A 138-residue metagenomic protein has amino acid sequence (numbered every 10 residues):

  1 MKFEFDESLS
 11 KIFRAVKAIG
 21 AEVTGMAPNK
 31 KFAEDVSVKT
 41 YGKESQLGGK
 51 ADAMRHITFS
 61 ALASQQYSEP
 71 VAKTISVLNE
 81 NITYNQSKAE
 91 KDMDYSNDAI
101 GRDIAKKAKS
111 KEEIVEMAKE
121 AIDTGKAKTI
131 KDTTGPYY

Functional and structural regions predicted by a protein language model:
M1-V77, N81-Y138: Intrinsically disordered, low-complexity, mixed-charge
